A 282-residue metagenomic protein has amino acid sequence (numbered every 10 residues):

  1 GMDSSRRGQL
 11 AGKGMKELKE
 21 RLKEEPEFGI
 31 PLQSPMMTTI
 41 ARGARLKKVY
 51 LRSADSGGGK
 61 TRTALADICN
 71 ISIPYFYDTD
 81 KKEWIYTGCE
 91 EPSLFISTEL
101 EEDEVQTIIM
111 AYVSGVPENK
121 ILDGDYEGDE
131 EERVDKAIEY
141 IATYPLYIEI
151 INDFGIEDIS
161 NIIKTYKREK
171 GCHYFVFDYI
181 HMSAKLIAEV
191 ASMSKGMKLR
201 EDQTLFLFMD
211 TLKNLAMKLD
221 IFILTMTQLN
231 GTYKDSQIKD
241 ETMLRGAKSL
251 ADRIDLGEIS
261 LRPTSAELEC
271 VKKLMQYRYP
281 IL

Functional and structural regions predicted by a protein language model:
M2-V116: The Walker A/P-loop phosphate-binding site
T38-T39, P74-G171, E241: Cytosolic-facing regulatory segments adjacent to core modules
L51, I148, H173-V176, L224 (+1 more regions): Structural motif
G57, W84, L207-L282: Phosphate-binding/switch region of NTP-binding enzymes
D67, E104-Y112, I162, T211 (+2 more regions): Alpha-helical scaffold elements adjacent to nucleotide-binding pockets in ATP/GTP-utilizing enzyme cores
F76-G88, A191-K195, V271-R278: Intrinsically disordered, low-complexity Ser/Thr- and acidic-rich flexible linkers and loops, especially at boundaries
E101-T107, G115-V116, A184-A188, T232-S236 (+1 more regions): Switch/connector loops and helix/strand junctions flanking conserved nucleotide-binding motifs in nucleotide-processing
L146-L215: Phosphate-binding/switch loop-helix module in NTP-utilizing enzymes
